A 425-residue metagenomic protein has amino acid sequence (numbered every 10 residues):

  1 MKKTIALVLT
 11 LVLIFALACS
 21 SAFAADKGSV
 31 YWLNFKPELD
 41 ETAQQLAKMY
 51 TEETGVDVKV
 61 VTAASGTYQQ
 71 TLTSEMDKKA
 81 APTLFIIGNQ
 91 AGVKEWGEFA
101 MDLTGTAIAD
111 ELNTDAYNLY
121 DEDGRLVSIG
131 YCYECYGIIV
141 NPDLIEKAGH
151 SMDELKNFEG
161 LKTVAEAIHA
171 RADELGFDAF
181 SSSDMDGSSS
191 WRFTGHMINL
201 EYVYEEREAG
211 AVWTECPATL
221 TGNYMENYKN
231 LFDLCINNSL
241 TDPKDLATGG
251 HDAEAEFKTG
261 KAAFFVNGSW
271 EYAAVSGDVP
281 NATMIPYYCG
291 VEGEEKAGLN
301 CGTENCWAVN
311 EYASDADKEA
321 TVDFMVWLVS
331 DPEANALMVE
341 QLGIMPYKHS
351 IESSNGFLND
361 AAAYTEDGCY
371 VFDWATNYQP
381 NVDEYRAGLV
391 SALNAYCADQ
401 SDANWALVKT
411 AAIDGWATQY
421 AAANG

Functional and structural regions predicted by a protein language model:
A6-L7, S20-G92, I108-A109, G293-E294 (+6 more regions): Conserved N-terminal structural module of periplasmic/extracytoplasmic solute-binding proteins
E53, E146-A148, G277-Q341: Extracytoplasmic/periplasmic substrate-recognition and gating elements
T62-T71, F158-G160, K244-T259: Short helix-initiation/N-cap motifs at beta->coil->alpha
G88-I139, D143-E146, T283-P286: Hinge/lid segment of periplasmic solute-binding proteins
D102-D115, F180, D184-G187, Y202-Y228 (+4 more regions): Short, solvent-exposed loop/beta-turn-alpha elements that line the ligand-binding surface or hinge of extracytoplasmic
V127-Y131, Y136, K162-P217, A262: Extracytoplasmic/periplasmic solute-binding protein
E146, A170, D367-G425: Conserved C-terminal helix/tail region of periplasmic/extracytoplasmic solute-binding proteins
A165-E166, A211-A247: Glycine-centered hinge/linker elements that transmit conformational signals in sensory and ligand-binding systems
